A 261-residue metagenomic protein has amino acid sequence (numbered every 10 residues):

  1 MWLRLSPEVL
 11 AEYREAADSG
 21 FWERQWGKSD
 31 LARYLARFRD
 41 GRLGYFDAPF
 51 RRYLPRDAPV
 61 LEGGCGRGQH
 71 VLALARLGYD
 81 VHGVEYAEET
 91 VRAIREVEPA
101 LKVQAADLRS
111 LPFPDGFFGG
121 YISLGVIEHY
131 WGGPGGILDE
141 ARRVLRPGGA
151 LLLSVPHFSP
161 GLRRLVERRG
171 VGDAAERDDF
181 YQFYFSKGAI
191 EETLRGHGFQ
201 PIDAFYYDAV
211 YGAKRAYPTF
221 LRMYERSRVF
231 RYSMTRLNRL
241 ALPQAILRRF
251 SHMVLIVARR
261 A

Functional and structural regions predicted by a protein language model:
M1-S110, P114, G120-L124, L138 (+1 more regions): Conserved N-terminal segment of class I S-adenosyl-L-methionine
E89, W131-G135, R163: Short N-terminal helix/helix-N-cap motif within the alpha/beta-hydrolase-1
G125-H129: Short catalytic micro-motifs in class I SAM-dependent methyltransferases
G135-A150: A short glycine-rich, Lys/Arg-flanked "PGG" loop and its adjoining helix->strand segment in the class I
L152-A174: Conserved class I S-adenosyl-L-methionine
V171-A189: Acceptor-substrate binding/catalytic loop of class I
F199-V229: Conserved catalytic loop of SAM-dependent methyltransferase domains
L247-A261: Core SAM-dependent methyltransferase catalytic element
